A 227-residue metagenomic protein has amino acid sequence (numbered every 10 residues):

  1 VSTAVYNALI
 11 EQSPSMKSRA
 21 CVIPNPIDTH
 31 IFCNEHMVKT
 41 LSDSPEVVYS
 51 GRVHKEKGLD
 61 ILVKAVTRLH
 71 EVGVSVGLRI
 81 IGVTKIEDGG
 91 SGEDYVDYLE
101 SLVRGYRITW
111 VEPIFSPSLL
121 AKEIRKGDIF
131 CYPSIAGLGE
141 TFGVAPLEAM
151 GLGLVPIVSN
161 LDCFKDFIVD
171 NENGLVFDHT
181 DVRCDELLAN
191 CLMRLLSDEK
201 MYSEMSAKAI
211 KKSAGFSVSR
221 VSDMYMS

Functional and structural regions predicted by a protein language model:
A4, P26: Carbohydrate-associated surface elements
K39-K57, V63-T67, L78-I81: Conserved donor-binding/catalytic core segment of Leloir-type glycosyltransferases
G92-S118: Nucleotide-activated donor-binding/catalytic signature segment of Leloir-type glycosyltransferases, i.e., the conserved
I114, K122-G127: Short alpha-helical donor nucleotide-sugar binding micro-motif in glycosyltransferases
R125-T141, L154: Acidic donor-binding loop of glycosyltransferase active sites
G151-V158, I168: Short hydrophobic beta-strand element within catalytic cores of glycosyltransferases and related nucleotide-activated
K165-M193, K200: Change "using UDP/GDP/dTDP sugars" to "using nucleotide sugars
L187, R194, M201-G215: A short, well-ordered alpha-helix in the C-terminal region of glycosyltransferases
